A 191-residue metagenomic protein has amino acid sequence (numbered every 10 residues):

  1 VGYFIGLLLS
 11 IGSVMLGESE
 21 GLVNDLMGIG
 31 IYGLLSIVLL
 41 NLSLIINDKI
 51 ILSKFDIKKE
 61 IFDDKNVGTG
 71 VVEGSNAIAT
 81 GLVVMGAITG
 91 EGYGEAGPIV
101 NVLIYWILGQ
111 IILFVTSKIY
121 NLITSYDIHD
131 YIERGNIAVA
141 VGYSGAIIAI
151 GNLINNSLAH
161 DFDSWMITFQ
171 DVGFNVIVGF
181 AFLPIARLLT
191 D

Functional and structural regions predicted by a protein language model:
V1-G2, I57-E73, I128-Y143: Membrane-interface segments at loop-to-transmembrane junctions
G2-L16, S75-L82, S144-N156: A generic, lipid-embedded transmembrane alpha helix
I11-N24, V83-G97, L122-I128, N152-Q170: Transmembrane helix-loop junctions in multi-pass membrane proteins
E20-L39, S43-E73, T89, E95-V100: Membrane-interface helix-loop-helix junctions at boundaries between adjacent transmembrane segments
N24-N41, G94-I112, I167-F182: Alpha-helical transmembrane segments
L34-S53, I107-T124, A181-D191: Membrane-water interface of transmembrane alpha-helices
I45, G68, A138, W165-F180 (+1 more regions): Alpha-helical membrane-protein topology signature
V102-L103, I107-I119, Y131-F162, M166 (+1 more regions): A contiguous, surface-oriented mixed alpha/beta subdomain in the mid-to-C-terminal portion of proteins that forms
